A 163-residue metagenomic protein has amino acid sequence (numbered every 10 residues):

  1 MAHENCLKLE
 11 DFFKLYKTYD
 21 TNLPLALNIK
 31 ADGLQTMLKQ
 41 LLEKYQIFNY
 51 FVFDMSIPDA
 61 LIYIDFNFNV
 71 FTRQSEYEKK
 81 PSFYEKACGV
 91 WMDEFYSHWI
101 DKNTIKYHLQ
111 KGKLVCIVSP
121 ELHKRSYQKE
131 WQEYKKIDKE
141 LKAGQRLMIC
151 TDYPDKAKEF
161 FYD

Functional and structural regions predicted by a protein language model:
M1-E4, L61-F68, E85-E94: Acidic/glycine-enriched edge-of-secondary-structure segments
M1-G33, Q40-E43, I47-V52, S56 (+2 more regions): An active-site metal/cofactor-coordinating segment within enzyme catalytic domains
A2-C6, I29-T36, E94-I100, H123-Y127: Acidic-and-aromatic substrate-binding clefts and catalytic sites of carbohydrate-active enzymes
D32-Q35, P58, P154-D155: Alpha-helix N-cap/helix-start and coil->helix boundary motif
L38, Y63, A157-F160: Hydrophobic packing residues within well-ordered alpha-helices of enzyme cores
L42, Y63, H108-L109: A generic structural signal for well-ordered alpha-helical segments
P58-L61, K124: Short gly/pro/ser/thr-enriched loop/turn and capping motifs at secondary-structure boundaries
F71-D163: C-terminal active-site rim and adjoining tail of enzyme catalytic domains
